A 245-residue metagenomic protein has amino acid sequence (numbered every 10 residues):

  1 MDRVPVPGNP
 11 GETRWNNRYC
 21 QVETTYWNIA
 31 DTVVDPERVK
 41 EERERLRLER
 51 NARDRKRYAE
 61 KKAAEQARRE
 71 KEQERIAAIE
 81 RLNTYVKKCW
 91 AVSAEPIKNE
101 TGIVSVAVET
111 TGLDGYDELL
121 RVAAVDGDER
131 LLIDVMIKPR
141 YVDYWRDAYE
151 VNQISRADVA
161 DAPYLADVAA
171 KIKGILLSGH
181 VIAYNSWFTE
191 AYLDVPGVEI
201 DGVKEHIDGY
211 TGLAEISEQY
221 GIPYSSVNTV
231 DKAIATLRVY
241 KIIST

Functional and structural regions predicted by a protein language model:
D2-W15, P163-A166, S226-T236: Short linear loop/turn motifs
R3-R45: Short helix-start
T32-G102: N-terminal accessory regions of nucleic-acid-interacting proteins
Y85-V198, I216-Y224: Conserved non-catalytic scaffold segment of RNase H-like nuclease domains
N185-T189, G209, T229-A235: Short, conserved alpha-helical segments within structured domains
V195, L213-T245: C-terminal folded domains that constitute the principal catalytic or ligand-binding module of multi-domain proteins
I200-Q219: Short, flexible loop segments at boundaries between secondary-structure elements
